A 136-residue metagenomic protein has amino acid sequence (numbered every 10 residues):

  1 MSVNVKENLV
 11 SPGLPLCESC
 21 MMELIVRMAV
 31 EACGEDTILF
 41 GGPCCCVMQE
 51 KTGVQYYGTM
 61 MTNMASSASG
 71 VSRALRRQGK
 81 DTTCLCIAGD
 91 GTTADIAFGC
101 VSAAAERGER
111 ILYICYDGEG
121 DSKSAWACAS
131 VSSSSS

Functional and structural regions predicted by a protein language model:
M1-S2, S132: Short amphipathic alpha-helical segments
S2-M60: Active-site diphosphate/adenylate-binding microenvironment
P12, E109-R110, A127, S136: Active-site cofactor/cluster-binding pocket
M21-L24, A65, A125: Solvent-exposed, flexible loop/coil residues
I38, M60, E106-R107, A125 (+1 more regions): Alpha-helix boundary/interfacial micro-motifs
V47-D121: Thiamine diphosphate
G118-S136: Thiamine diphosphate
